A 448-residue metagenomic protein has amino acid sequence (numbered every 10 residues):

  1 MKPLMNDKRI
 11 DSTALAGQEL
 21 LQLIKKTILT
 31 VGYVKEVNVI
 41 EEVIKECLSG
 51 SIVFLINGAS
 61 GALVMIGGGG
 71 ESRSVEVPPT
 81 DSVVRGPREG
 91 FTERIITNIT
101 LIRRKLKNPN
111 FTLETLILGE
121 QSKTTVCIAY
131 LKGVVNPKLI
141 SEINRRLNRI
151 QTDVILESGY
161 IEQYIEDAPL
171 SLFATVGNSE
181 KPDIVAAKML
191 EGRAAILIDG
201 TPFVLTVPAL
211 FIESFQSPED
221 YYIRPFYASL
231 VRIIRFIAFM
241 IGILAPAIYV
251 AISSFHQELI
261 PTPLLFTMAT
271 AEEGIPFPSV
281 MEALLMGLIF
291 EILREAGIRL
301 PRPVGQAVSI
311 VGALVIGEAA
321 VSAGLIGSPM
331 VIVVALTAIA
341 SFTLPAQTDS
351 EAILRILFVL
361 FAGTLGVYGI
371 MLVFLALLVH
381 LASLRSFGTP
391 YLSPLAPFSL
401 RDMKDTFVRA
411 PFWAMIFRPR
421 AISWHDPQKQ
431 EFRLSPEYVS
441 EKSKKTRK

Functional and structural regions predicted by a protein language model:
M1-L244, I248, E258, T262 (+1 more regions): Membrane-embedded alpha-helical signal segments
I248, P261-K448: Generic detector of multi-pass transmembrane helix bundles and their immediately adjacent loops in polytopic membrane
